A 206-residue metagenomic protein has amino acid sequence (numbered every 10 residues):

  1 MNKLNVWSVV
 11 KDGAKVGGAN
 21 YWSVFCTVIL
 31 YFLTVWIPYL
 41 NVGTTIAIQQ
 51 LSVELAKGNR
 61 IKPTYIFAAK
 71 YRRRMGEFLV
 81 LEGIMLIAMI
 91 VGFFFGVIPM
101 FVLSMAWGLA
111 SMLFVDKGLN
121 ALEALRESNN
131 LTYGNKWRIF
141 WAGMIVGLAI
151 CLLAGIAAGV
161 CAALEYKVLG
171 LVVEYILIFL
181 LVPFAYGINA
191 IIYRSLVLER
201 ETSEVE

Functional and structural regions predicted by a protein language model:
N2-L33, T64-V91, L103-I156, A190 (+1 more regions): Interfacial aromatic "cap" segments that immediately flank transmembrane helices in multipass membrane proteins
Y31-I61, L86-R126, E165-E201: Selective recognition of hydrophobic, aromatic-rich stretches within alpha-helical transmembrane segments of polytopic
I156-L164: Juxtamembrane "helix-exit" motif on the non-cytosolic side of transmembrane helices
